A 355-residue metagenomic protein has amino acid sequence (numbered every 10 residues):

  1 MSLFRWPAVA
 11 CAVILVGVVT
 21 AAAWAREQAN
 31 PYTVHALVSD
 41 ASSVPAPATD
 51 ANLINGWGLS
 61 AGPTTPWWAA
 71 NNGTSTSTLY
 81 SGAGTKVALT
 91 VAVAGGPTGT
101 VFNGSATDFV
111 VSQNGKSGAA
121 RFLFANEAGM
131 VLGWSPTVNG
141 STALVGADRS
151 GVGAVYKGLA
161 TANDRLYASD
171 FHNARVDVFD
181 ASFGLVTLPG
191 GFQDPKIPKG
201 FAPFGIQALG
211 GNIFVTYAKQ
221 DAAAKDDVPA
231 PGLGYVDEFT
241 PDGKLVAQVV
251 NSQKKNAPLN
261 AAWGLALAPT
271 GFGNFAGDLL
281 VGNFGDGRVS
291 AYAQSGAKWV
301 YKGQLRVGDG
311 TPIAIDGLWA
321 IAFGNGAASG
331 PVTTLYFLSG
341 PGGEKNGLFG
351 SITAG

Functional and structural regions predicted by a protein language model:
M1-A10: Bacterial N-terminal signal peptides that target proteins for export
A10-V18: Bacterial N-terminal signal peptides
A21-G355: Sequence/structural signature of beta-propeller domains
